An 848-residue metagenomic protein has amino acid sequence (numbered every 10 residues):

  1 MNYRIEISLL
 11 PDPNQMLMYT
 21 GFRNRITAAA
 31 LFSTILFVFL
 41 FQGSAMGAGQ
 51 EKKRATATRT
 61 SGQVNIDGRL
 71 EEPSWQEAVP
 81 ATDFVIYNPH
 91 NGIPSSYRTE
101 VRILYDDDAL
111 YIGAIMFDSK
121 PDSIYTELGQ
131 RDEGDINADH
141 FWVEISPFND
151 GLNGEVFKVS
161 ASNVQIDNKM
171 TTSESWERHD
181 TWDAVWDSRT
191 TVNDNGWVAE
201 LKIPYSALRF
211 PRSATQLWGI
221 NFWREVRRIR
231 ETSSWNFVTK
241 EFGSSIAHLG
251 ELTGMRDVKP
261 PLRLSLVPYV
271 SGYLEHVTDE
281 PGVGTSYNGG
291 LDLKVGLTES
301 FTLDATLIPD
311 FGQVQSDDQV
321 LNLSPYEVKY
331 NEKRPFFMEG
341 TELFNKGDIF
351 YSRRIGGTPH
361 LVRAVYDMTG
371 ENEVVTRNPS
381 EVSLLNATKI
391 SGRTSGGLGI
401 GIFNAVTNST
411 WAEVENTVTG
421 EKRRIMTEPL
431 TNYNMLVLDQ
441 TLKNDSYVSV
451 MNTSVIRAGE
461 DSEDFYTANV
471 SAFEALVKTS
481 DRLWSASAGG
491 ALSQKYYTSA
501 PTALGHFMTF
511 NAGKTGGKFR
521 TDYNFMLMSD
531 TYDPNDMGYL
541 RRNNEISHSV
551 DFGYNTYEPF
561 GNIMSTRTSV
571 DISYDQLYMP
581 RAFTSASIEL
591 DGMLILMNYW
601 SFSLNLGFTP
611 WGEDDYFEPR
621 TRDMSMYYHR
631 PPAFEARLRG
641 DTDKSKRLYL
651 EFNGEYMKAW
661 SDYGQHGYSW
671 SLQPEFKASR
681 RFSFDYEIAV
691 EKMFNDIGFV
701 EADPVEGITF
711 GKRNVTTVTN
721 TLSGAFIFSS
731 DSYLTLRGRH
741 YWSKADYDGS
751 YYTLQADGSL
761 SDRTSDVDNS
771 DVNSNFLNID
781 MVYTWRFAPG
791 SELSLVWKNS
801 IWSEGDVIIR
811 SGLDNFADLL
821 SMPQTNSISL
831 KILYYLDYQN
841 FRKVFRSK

Functional and structural regions predicted by a protein language model:
Y3-F32: Bacterial N-terminal signal peptides that target proteins for export
A29-Q42: Bacterial N-terminal signal peptides
S44-A55, N840-K848: Sec-dependent signal peptide cleavage junction
G47-T441, V450, M822: Structural preference for beta-rich elements and adjacent junctions enriched in aromatics
F237-K259, T410-D481, K514, S601-R647 (+3 more regions): Outer-membrane beta-barrel transmembrane domain signature of Gram-negative proteins, especially the mid-to-C-terminal
D279-P281, D292, S324, N378 (+6 more regions): Alpha-helix capping and helix-loop boundary segments enriched in small/acidic/polar residues
T302, I308, S316-D317, N331-K333 (+5 more regions): Extended, well-ordered alpha-helical scaffold/bundle regions in very large, multi-domain proteins
S383-L385, S391, T467-A468, D481-K848: Exposed, low-structure sequence patches enriched in small/polar residues
